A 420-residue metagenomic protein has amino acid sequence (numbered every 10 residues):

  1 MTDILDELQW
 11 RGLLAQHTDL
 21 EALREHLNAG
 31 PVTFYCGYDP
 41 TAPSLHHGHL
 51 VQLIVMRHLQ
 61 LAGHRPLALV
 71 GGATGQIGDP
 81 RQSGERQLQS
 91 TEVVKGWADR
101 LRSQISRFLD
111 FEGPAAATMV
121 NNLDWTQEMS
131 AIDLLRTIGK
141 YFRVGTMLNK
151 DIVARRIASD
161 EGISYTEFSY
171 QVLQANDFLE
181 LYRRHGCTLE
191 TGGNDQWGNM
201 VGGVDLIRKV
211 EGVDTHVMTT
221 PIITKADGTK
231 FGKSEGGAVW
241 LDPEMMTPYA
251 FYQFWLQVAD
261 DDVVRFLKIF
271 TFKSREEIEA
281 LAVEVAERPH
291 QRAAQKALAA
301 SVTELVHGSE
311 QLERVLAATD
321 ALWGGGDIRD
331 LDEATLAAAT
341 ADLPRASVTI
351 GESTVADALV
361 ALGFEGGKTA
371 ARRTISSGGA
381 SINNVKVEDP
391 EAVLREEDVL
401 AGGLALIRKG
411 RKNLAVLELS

Functional and structural regions predicted by a protein language model:
M1-Q196, V201-V204, E211-H216, T229: NTP-dependent nucleotidyl-transfer catalytic core
I207-S420: Conserved nucleotide- and phosphate/pyrophosphate-binding catalytic cores in adenylate/nucleotidyl-handling enzymes
